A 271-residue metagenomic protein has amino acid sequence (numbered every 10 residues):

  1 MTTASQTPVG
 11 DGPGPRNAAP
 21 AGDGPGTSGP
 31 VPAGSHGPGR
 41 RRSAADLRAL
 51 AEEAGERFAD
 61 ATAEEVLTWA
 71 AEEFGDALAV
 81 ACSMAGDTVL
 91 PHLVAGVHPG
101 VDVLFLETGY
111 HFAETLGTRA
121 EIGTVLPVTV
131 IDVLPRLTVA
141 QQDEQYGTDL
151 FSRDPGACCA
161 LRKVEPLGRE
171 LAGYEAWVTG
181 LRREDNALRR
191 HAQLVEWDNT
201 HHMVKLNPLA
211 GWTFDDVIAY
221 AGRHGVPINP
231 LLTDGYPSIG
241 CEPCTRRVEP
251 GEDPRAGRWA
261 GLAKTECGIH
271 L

Functional and structural regions predicted by a protein language model:
T2-L271: Nucleotide-activated chemistry modules centered on ATP-dependent adenylation/adenylyltransferase
